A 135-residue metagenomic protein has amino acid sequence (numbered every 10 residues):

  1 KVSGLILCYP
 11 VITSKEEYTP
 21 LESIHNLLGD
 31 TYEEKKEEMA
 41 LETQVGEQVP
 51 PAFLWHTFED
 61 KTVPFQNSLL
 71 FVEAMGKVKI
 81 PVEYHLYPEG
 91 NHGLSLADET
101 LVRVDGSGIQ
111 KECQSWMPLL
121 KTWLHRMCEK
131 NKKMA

Functional and structural regions predicted by a protein language model:
K1-A135: Alpha/beta-hydrolase superfamily serine-hydrolase fold, recognizing
